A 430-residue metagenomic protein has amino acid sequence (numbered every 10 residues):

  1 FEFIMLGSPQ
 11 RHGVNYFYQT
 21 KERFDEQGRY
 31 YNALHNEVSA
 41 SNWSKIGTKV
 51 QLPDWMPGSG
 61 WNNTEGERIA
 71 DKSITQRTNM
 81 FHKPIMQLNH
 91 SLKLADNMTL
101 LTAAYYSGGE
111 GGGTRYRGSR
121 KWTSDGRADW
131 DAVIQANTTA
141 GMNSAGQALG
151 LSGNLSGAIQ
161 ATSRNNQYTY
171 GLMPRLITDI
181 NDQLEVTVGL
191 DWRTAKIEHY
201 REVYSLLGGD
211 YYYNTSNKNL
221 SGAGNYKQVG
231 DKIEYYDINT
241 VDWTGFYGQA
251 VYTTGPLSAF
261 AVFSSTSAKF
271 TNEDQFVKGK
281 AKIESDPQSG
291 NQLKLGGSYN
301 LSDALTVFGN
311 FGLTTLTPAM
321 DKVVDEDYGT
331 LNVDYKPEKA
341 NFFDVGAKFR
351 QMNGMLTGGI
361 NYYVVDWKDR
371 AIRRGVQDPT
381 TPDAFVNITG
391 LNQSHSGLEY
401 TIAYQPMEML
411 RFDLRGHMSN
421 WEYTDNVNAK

Functional and structural regions predicted by a protein language model:
F1, F81-L88, T99, A104 (+5 more regions): Surface-exposed extracellular loop regions of Gram-negative outer-membrane beta-barrel proteins
E2-Q87, T114-A161, G375-V376: Acidic/polar loop-and-plug regions of large Gram-negative outer-membrane beta-barrel proteins
F3, D179-T187, D191-A195, L207-G208 (+3 more regions): Structural signature of Gram-negative outer-membrane beta-barrels, strongest in the C-terminal barrel of TonB-dependent
F17-Q27, R117-R127, E202-Y212, K269 (+5 more regions): Flexible, surface-exposed loop regions and adjacent strand-edge segments of Gram-negative outer-membrane beta-barrel
N62-T64, A70-T78, H90, S156-R164 (+9 more regions): Outer-membrane beta-barrel proteins
E65-I74, K83, S152-A161, G171 (+6 more regions): Extracytoplasmic loops and strand-loop junctions of Gram-negative outer membrane beta-barrel proteins
R77-K83, S163-T169, D237-W243, E284-G290 (+6 more regions): Transmembrane beta-barrel outer-membrane domains
D182, Y362-D366, I388-K430: Gram-negative outer-membrane beta-barrel transporters
